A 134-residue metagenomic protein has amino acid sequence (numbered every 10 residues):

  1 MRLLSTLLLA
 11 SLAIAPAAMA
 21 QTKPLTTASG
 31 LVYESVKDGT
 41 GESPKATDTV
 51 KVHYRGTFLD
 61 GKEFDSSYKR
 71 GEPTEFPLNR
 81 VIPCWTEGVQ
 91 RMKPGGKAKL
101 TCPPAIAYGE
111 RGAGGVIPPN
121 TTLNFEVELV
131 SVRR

Functional and structural regions predicted by a protein language model:
R2-R134: Cross-family detector of peptidyl-prolyl cis-trans isomerase
